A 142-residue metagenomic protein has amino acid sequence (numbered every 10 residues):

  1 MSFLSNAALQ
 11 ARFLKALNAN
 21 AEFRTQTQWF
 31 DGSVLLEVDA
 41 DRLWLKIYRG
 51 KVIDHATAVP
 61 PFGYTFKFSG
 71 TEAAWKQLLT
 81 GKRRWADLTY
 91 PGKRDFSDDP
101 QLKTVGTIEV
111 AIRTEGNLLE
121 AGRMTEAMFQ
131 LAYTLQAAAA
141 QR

Functional and structural regions predicted by a protein language model:
M1-R142: Feature captures hydrophobic
